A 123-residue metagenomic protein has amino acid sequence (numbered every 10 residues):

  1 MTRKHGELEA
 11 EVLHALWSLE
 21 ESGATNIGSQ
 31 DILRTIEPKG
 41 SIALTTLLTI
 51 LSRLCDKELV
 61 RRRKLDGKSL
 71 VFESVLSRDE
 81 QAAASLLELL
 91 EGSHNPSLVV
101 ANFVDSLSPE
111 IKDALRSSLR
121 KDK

Functional and structural regions predicted by a protein language model:
M1-A15, L19, S77: Short alpha-helical segments that sit at the start of domains
S22-T35: Short acidic, hydrophobic short linear motifs in intrinsically disordered regions
R34-I42: Short helix-coil junctions and helix-kink-helix linkers
L48-S52: Short, hydrophobic-biased segments on the C-terminal half of alpha helices that form "recognition helices"
E58: Glycine-centered, phosphate/nucleic-acid-interacting loop/turn motifs that mediate DNA/RNA or nucleotide
R62: Short beta-strand "wing" residues that participate in macromolecule-binding interfaces
L65-S85: Short, cationic-aromatic polyanion-contact patches
A84-K123: Amphipathic alpha-helical dimerization/coiled-coil segments that flank or bridge DNA-binding/regulatory modules
